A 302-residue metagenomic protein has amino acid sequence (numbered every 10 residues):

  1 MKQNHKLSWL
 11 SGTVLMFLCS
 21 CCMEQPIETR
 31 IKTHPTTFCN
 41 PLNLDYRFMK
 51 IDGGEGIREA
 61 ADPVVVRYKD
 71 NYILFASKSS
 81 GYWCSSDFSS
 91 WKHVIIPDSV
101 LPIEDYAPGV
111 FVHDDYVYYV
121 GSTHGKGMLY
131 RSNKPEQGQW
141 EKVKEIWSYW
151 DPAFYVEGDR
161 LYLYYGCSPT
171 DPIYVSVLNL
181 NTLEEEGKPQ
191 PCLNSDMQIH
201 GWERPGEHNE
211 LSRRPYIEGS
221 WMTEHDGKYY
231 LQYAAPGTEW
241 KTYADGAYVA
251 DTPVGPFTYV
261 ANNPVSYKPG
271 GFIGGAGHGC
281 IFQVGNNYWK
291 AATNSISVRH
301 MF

Functional and structural regions predicted by a protein language model:
M1-K2, F302: Accessible peptide chain termini
K2-S11: Bacterial N-terminal signal peptides that target proteins for export
S11-S20: Bacterial N-terminal signal peptides
C21-F302: Carbohydrate-active catalytic/glycan-binding domains of CAZyme proteins, especially the secreted or lumenal ectodomains
